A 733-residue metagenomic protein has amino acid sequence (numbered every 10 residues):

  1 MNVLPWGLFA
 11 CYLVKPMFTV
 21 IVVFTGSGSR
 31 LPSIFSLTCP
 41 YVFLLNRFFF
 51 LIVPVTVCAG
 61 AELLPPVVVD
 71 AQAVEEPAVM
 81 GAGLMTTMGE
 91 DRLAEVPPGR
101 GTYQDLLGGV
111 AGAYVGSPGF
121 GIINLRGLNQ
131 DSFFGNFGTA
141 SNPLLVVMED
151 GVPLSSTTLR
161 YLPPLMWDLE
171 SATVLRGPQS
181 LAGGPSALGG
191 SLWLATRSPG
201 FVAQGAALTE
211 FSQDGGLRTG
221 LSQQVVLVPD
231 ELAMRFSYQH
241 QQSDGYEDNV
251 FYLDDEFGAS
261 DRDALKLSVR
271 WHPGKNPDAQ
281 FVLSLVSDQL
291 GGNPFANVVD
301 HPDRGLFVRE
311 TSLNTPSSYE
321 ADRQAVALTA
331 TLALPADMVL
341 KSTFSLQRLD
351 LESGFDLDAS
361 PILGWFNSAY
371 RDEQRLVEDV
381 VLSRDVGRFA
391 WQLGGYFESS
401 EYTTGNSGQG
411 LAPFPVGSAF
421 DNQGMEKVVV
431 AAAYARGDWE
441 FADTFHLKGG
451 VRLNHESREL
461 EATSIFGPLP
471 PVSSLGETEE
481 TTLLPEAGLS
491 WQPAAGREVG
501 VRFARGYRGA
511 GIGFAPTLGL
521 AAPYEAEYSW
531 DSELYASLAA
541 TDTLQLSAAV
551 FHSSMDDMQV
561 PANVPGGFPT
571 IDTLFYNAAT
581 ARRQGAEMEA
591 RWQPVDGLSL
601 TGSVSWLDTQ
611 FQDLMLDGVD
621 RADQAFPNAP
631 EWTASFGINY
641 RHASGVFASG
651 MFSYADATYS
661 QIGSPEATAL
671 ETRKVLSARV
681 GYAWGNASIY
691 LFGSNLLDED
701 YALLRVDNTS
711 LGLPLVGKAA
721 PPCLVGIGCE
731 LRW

Functional and structural regions predicted by a protein language model:
V3, A390, E440-L447, H455 (+3 more regions): Gram-negative outer-membrane beta-barrel transporters
P66-P98, G121-N124, G200: N-terminal periplasmic "start-of-domain" segments of outer-membrane beta-barrel proteins
M85, Q104-V152: Extracytoplasmic beta-strand/coil segments of soluble accessory domains associated with Gram-negative outer-membrane
Y103, G121-N124, L145-M148, R160-L162 (+4 more regions): N-terminal periplasmic accessory domains that precede and gate Gram-negative outer-membrane beta-barrel machines
F137-T139, L144-R176: Short acidic/polar hinge/loop motifs at secondary-structure boundaries that mediate gating or recognition
Q204-A206, F211-S243, E247-N293, D322-L328 (+7 more regions): Transmembrane beta-barrel wall of Gram-negative outer-membrane proteins
A327-A333, V339-L357, Q492, G496-R508 (+1 more regions): Membrane-embedded beta-barrel scaffold of Gram-negative outer-membrane proteins
Y654-Q661, Y682-W733: C-terminal beta-signal and adjacent terminal beta-strands/loops of Gram-negative outer-membrane beta-barrel proteins
